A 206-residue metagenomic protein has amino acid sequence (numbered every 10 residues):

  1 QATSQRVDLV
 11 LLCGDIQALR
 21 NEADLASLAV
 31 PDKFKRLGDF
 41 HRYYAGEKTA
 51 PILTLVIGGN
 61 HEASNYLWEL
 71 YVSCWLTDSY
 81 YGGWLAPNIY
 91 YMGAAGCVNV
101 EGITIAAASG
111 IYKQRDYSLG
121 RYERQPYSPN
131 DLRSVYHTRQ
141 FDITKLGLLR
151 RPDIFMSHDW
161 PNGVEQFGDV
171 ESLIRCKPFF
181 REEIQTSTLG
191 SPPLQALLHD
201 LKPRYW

Functional and structural regions predicted by a protein language model:
Q1-N99: Core catalytic region of metal-dependent phosphoesterases/phosphodiesterases, especially metallo-beta-lactamase-like
Q5, R150, L201: Active-site charged/polar residues at nucleotide-handling catalytic sites that mediate phosphoryl, nucleotidyl
V10-D15, I52-H61, Y91-G93, A108-S109 (+2 more regions): Active-site neighborhood of phospho(di)ester-bond hydrolases with catalytic His/Asp-centered motifs
Q17, A23-Y44, I154-L201: Active-site-proximal segments of metal-dependent phosphoesterases and phosphodiesterases across multiple
N65, Q140, S191: Short, acidic/polar
D78-P87, E101-T186: Active-site-proximal loop/helix segment associated with metal-binding centers of metalloenzymes
